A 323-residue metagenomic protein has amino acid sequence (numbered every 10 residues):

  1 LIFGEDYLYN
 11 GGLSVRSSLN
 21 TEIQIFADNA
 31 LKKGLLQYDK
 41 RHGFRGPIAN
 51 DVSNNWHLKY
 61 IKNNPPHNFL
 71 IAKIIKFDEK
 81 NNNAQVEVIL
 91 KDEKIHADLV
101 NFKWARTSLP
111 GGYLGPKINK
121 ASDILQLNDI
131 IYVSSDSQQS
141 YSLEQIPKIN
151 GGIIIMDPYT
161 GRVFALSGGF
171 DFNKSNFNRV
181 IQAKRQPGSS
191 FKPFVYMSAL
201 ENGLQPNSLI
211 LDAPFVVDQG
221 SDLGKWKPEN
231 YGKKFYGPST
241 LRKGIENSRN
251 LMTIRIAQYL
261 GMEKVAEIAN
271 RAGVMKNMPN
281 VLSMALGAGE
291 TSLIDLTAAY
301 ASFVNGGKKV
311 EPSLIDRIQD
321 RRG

Functional and structural regions predicted by a protein language model:
L1, Y159, L204-V265, K309 (+1 more regions): Conserved catalytic neighborhood of penicillin-recognizing serine enzymes
I2, D6-R185, S189-S190, L204-S208 (+2 more regions): Periplasmic/cell-envelope proteins involved in peptidoglycan metabolism and beta-lactam response
F3, L31-H42, S198, N202-P206 (+7 more regions): A generic secondary-structure signal for well-formed alpha-helical elements
L8-L13, N176-I181, W226-P228, Y236-P238 (+2 more regions): Flexible glycine/proline-enriched surface loops and loop-helix/loop-strand junctions
L19, R271-G323: Active-site-proximal helix/loop microenvironment of the serine DD-peptidase/beta-lactamase transpeptidase fold
F26, A30, R242, S292-Y300: Short, solvent-exposed alpha-helical surface patches in non-cytosolic proteins
A27, G161, K192-A199, G244 (+2 more regions): Residue-level preference for non-acidic, small/hydrophobic
I154-I155, F164-L166, S208-L211, K243 (+5 more regions): Structural recognition of the beta-strand scaffold that forms the well-ordered cores of secreted hydrolase catalytic
